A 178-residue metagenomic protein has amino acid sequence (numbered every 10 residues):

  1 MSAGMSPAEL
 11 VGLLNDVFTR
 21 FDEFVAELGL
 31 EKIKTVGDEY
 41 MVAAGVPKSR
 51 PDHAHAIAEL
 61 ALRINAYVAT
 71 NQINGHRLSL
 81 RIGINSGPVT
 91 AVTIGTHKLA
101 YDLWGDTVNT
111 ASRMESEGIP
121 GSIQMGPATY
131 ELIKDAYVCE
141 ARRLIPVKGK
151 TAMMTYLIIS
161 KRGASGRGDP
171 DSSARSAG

Functional and structural regions predicted by a protein language model:
M1-D22, A26, I33-T35: Conserved long alpha-helical elements within nucleotide-processing catalytic cores of c-di-GMP signaling and class III
S2, L10-L13, K32-I33, N74-H76 (+3 more regions): Short, surface-exposed helix-loop/turn micro-motifs enriched in polar/charged residues
A3, P7, L30, I94-T96 (+1 more regions): Short, conserved catalytic or interaction motifs in soluble domains
M5, V25, V68-Q72, E115-G121 (+1 more regions): Conserved NTP-handling cores and scaffolds of large molecular machines
L10-V17, I57-L60, I64, T107-T110: Hydrophobic alpha-helical membrane-association signature
L13-L28, R63-N71, A136: Generic non-transmembrane alpha-helical segments
F24-A56, Y67-V108, E131, V147 (+1 more regions): Catalytic core of nucleotidyl cyclases, primarily class III adenylyl/guanylyl cyclases
V89-A91, A111, E117-G178: Cytosolic regulatory/linker segments at or just downstream of nucleotide-handling modules in signal-transduction
